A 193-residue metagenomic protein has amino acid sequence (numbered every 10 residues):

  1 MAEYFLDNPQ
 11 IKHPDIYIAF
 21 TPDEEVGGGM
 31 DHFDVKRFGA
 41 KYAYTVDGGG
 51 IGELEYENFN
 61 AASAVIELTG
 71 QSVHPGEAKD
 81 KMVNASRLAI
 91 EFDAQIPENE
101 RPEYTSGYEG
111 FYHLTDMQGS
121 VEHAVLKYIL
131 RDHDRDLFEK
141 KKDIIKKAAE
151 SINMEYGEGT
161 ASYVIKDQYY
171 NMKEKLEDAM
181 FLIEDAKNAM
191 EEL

Functional and structural regions predicted by a protein language model:
M1-A2, Y44-V65, E139-G159: Short N-terminal signal/transit or membrane-insertion segments and the immediately adjacent low-complexity/disordered
M1-F59, R101, T105, E109-F111 (+4 more regions): Acidic/histidine-rich catalytic neighborhood of metal-dependent amide-processing enzymes
P14-Y17, G76-D80, Y170-D178: Short acidic/polar alpha-helix capping motifs at helix-coil junctions
D15-T21, E67, S162-I165: Glycine- and acidic-rich phosphate- and metal-coordinating loops
E24-G27, G70-E77, D167-M172: Active-site-proximal beta-alpha loop/turn segments in soluble metabolic enzymes
M30-D31, K79, E139-K142: Conserved strand-to-helix beginnings and helix N-cap segments that scaffold or border functional pockets
V35, A40-E91: Phosphate/diphosphate-binding glycine-rich loops and adjacent basic-rich segments that engage nucleotide
S86-L193: Metal-dependent amide/peptide-bond hydrolase catalytic core, centered on the "pita-bread" metallohydrolase fold
